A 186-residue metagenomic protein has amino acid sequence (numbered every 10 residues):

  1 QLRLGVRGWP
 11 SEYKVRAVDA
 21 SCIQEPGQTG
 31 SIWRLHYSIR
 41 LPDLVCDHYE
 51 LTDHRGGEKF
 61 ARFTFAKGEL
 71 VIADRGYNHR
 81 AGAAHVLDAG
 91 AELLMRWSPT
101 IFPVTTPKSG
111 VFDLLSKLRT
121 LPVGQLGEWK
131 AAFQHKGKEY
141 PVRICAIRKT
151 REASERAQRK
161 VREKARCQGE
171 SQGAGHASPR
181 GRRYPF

Functional and structural regions predicted by a protein language model:
Q1-R7: Electropositive nucleic-acid engagement tracts
R7-S21, E25-F186: Single, function-defining residue in the core of a domain
